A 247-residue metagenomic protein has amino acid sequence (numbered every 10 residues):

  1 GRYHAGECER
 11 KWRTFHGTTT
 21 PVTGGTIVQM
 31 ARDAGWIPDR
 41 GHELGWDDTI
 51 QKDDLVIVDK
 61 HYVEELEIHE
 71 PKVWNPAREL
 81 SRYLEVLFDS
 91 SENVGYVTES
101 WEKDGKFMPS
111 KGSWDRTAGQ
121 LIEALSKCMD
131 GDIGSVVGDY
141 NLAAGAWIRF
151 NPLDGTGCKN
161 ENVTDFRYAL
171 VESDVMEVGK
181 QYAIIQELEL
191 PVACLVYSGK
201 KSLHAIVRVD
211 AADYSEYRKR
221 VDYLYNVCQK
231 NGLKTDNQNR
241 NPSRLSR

Functional and structural regions predicted by a protein language model:
G1-K60, E65-E67, P71-W74, R78 (+4 more regions): Modules that initiate DNA replication and primer synthesis
Y3, T18, G138-A144, K159-T164 (+2 more regions): Residue-level signal for the start and early helices of compact helical domains
L84-V86: TRNA-binding/sensing appendages of the translation machinery
E102-Y168, V175-M176: SsDNA-processing nucleotidyl-transfer enzymes
R149-N151, Q229-S243: Conserved short beta-strand edge segments in small beta-sheet-based binding/regulatory domains
L153-G155, L195-Y197, R220: Short hydrophobic/aromatic-rich motifs at helix boundaries and adjacent loops
D154-T156, L188-P191: Active-site-adjacent structural elements in folded domains
A193-K200, D236-N241: Short beta-strand
